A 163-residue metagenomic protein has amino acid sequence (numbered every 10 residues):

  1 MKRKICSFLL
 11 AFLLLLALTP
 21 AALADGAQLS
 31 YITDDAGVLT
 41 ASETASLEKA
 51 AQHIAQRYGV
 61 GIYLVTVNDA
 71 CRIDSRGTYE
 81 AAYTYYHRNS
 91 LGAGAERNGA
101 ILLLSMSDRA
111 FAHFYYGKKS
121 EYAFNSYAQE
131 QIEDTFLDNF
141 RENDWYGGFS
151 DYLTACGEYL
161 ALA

Functional and structural regions predicted by a protein language model:
M1-G26, G157-A163: Gram-positive cell-envelope targeting signals
L23-A163: Folded, non-transmembrane soluble domains that reside on the lumenal/extracytoplasmic side of membranes
